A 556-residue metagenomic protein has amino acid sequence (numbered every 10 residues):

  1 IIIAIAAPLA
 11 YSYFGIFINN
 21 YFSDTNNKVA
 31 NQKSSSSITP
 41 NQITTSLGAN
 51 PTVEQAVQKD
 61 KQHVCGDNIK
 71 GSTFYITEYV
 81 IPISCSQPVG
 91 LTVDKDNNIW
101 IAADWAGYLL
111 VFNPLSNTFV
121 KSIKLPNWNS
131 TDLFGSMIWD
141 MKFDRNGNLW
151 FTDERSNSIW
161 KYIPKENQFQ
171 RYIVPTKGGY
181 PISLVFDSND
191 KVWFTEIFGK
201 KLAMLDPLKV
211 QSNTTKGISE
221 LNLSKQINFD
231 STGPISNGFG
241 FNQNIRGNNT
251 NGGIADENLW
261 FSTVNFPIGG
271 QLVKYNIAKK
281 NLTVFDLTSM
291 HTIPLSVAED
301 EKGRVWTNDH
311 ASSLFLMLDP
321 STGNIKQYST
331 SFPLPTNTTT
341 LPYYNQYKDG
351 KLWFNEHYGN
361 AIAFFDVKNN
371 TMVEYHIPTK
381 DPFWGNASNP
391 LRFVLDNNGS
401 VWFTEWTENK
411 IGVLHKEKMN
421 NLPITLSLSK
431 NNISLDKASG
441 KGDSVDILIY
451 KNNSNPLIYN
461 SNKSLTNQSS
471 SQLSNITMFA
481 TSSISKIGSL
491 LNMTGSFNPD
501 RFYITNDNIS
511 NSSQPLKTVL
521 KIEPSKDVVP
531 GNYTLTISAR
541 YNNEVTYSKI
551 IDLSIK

Functional and structural regions predicted by a protein language model:
Q62-C85: A short helix->beta-strand "capping" segment at the edge of beta-propeller domains
S84-K95, W128-R145, K177-S188, Q226-D256 (+3 more regions): Beta-rich, blade/repeat-based domains predominating in secreted/periplasmic proteins but also intracellular
N98-I101, N148-F151, K191-F194, N258-F261 (+3 more regions): Conserved beta-propeller blade signature
D104-W105, E154-R155, I197-F198, V264-F266 (+3 more regions): Short loop/turn segments immediately following the C-termini of beta-strands
Y108-L110, N157-W160, K200-M204, G270-V273 (+3 more regions): A short loop-to-beta-strand structural motif that recurs across blades of beta-propeller domains
N113-N117, I163-N167, D206-Q211, N276-K280 (+3 more regions): Short loop/turn segments that connect beta-strands within beta-propeller blades
N386-L422: Blade-level signature of beta-propeller repeat domains, shared across WD40, Kelch, NHL, RCC1 and BNR/Asp-box propellers
K418-K556: Long beta-sheet-rich domains in secretory-pathway and surface-associated proteins
